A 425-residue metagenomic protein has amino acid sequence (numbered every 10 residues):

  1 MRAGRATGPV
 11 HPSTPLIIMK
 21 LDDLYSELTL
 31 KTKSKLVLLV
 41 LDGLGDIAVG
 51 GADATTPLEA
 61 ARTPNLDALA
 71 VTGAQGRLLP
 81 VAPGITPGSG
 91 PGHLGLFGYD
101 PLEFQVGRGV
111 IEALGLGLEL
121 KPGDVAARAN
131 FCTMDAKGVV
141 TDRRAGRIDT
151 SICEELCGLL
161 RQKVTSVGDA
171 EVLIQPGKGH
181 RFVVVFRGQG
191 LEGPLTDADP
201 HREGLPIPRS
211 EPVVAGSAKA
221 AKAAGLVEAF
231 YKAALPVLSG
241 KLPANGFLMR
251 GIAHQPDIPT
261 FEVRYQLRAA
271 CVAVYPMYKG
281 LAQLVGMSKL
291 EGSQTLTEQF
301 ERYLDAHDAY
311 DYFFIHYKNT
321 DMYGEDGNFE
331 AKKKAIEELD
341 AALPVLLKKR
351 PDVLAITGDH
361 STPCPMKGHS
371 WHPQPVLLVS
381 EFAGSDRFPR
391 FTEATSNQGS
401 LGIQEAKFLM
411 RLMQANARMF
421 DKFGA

Functional and structural regions predicted by a protein language model:
R2-R5: Basic polycationic patches enriched in arginine
G8-H11, P15-A425: Feature captures the catalytic ectodomains and active-site-proximal regions of enzymes that hydrolyze or transfer
